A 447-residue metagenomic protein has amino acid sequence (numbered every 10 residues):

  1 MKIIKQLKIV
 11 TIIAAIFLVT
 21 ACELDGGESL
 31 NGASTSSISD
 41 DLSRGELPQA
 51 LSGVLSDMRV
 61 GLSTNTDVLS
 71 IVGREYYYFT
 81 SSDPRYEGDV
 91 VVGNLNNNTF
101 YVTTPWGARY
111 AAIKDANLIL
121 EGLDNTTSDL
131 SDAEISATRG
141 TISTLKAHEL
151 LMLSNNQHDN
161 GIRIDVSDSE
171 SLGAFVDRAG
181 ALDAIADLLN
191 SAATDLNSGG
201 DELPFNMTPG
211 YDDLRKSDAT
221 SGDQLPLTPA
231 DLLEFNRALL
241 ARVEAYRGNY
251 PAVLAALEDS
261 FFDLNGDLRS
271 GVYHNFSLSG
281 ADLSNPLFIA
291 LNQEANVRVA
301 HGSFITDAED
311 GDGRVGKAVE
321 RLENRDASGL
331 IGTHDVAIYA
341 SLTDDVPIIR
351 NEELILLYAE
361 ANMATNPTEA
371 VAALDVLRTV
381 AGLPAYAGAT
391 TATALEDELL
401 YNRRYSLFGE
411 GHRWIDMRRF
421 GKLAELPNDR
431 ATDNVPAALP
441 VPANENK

Functional and structural regions predicted by a protein language model:
M1-T20: Sec-dependent bacterial lipoprotein signal peptides
C22-G73, K422-K447: Membrane-proximal, proline-rich intrinsically disordered regions
E23-L24, A186-A192, L196-N197, P229 (+1 more regions): Aromatic-residue-lined binding/catalytic grooves and analogous aromatic/hydrophobic interfacial grooves in multimeric
P48, Y86-Q157, S171-A179, D195-L196 (+3 more regions): Conserved, well-structured interaction surfaces
A133, N156-D187, S191, N197 (+1 more regions): Short coil/linker segments at helix-helix boundaries
L182, Y250, P367-T368: TPR-repeat structural position
L214-Q224, P229-A230, G248-I355, L383 (+6 more regions): Hydrophobic-face positions in mid-chain alpha helices that act as interaction patches
